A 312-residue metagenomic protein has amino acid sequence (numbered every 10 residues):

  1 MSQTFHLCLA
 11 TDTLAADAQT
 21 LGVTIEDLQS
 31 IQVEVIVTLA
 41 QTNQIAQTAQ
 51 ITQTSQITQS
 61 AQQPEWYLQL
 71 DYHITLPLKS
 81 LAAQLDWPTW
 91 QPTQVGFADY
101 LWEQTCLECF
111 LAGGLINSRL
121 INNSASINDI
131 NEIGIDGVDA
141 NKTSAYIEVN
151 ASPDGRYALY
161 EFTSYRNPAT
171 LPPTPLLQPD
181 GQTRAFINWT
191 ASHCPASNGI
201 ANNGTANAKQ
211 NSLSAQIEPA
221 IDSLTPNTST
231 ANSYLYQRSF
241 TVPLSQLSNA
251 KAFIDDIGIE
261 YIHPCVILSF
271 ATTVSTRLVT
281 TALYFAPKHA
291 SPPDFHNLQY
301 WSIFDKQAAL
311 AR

Functional and structural regions predicted by a protein language model:
M1-I45, S55, Q59-N117, S126-G199 (+2 more regions): Structural preference for beta-rich elements and adjacent junctions enriched in aromatics
